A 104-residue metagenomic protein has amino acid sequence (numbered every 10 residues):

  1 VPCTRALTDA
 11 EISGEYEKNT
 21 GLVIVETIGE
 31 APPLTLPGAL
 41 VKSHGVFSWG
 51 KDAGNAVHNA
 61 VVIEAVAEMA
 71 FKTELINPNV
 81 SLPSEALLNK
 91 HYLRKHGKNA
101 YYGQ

Functional and structural regions predicted by a protein language model:
V1-Q104: Glycine-rich flexible loops
